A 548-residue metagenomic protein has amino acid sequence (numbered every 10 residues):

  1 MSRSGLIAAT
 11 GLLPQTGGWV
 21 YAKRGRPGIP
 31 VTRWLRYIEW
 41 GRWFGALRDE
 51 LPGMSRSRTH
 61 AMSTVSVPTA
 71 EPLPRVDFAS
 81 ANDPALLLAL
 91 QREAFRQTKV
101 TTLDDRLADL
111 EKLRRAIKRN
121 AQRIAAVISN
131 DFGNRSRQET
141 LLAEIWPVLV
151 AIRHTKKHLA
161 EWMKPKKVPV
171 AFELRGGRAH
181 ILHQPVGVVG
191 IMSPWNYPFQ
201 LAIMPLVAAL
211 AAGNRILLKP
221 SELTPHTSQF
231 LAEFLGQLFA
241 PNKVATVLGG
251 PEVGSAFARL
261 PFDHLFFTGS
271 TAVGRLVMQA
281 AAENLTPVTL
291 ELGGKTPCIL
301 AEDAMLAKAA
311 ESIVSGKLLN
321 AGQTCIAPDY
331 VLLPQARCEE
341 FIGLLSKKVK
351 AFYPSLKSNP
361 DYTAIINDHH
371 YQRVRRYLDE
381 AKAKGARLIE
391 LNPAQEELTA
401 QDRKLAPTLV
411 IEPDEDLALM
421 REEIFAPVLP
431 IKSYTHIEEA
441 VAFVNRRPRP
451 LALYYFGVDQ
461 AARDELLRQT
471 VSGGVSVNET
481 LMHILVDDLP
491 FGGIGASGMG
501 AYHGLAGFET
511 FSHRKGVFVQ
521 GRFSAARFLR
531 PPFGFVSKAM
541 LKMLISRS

Functional and structural regions predicted by a protein language model:
R3-G5, T10-G11, T16-G17: N-terminal amphipathic/hydrophobic targeting modules at extreme N-termini, encompassing cleavable Sec/SRP-type signal
W19, W34, W40-W43: Tryptophan (W) side chains
R56-H180: N-terminal Rossmann-like NAD(P)+-binding subdomain of aldehyde/semialdehyde dehydrogenases
R56-V65, T102, I299, E397 (+1 more regions): Conserved C-terminal structural/oligomerization subdomain of aldehyde/semialdehyde dehydrogenase
V67-E71, V76-F78, F239, A272-D414 (+4 more regions): ALDH superfamily catalytic-core signature
R106, I152, G213, V244 (+7 more regions): Residue-level signal for inorganic ion chemistry
V170-K308, S346, Y434: Rossmann-like NAD(P) dinucleotide-binding subdomain of oxidoreductase/dehydrogenase enzymes
